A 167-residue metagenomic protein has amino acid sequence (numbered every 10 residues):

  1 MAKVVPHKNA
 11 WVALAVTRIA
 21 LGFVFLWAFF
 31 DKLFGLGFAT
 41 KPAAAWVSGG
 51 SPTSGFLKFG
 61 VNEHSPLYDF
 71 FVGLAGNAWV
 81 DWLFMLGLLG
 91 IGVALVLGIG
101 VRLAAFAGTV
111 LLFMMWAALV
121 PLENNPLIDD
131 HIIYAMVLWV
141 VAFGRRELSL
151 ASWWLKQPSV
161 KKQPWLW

Functional and structural regions predicted by a protein language model:
M1-G90, L97-W167: Extended, low-polarity transmembrane helix blocks
